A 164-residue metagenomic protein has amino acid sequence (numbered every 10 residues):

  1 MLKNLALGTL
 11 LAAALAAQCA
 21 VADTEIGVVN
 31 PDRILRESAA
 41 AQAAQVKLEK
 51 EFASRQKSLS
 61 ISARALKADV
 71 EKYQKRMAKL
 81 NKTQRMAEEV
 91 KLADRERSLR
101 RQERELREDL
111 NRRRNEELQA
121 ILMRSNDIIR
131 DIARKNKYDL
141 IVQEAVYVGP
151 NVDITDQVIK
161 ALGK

Functional and structural regions predicted by a protein language model:
M1-G8: Bacterial N-terminal signal peptides that target proteins for export
G8-A17: Bacterial N-terminal signal peptides
A22-E144: Amphipathic alpha-helical segments
V146-V152: Solvent-exposed loop/turn segments connecting transmembrane beta-strands in outer-membrane beta-barrel proteins
T155: Short beta-strand-centered segments that line the small-molecule binding cleft or hinge of alpha/beta clamshell
